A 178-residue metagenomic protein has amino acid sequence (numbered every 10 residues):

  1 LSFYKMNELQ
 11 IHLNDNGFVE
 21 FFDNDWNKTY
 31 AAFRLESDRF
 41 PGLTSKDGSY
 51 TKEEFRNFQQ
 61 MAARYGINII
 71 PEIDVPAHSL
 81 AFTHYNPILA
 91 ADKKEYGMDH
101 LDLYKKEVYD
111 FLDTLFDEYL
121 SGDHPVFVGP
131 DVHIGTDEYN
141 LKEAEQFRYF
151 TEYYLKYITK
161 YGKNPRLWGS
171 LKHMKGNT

Functional and structural regions predicted by a protein language model:
L1-Y161: Substrate-binding cleft of carbohydrate-active enzyme catalytic domains
N86, L171-T178: Substrate-binding cleft/loops of secretory-pathway carbohydrate-active enzymes
E138, G169-L171: Short, well-ordered turn and helix-capping elements at secondary-structure junctions
K160-G169: Acidic/polar loop patches that form or flank catalytic/metal-binding clefts of enzymes that bind anionic ligands
